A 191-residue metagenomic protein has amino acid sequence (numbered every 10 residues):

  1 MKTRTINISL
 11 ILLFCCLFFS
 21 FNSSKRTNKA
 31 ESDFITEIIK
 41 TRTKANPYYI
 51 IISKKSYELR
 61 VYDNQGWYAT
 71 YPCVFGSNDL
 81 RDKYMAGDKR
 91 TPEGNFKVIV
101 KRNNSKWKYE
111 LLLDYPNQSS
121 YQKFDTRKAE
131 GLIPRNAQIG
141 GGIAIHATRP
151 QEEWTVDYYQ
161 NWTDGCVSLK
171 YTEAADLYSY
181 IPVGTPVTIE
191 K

Functional and structural regions predicted by a protein language model:
M1-S9: Bacterial N-terminal signal peptides that target proteins for export
S9-L17: Bacterial N-terminal signal peptides
L17-K29: Bacterial Sec-dependent signal peptides at the C-terminal "C-region" and cleavage site
S32-Y49, K54-K55, F75-I99, T126-G131 (+1 more regions): N-terminal post-signal-peptidase region of extra-cytosolic proteins
Y49, T70-P72, N95, G142 (+1 more regions): Well-ordered beta-strand positions in beta-sheet-rich domains
G66-N78: Short Gly/aromatic-enriched secondary-structure transition segments
P92, V100-K191: Exported/periplasmic cell-wall-interacting domains
